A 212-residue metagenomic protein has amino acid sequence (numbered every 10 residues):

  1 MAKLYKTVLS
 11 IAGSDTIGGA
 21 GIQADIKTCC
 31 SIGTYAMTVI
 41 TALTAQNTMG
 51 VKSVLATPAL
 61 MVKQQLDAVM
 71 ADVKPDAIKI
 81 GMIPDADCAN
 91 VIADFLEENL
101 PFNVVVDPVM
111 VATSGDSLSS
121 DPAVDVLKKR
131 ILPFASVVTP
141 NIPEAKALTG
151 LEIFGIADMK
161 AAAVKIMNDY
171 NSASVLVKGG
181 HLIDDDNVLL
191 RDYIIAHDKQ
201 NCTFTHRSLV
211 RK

Functional and structural regions predicted by a protein language model:
A2-S10, T28-V106, M110-T113: Conserved N-terminal subdomain of the carbohydrate kinase-like
A12-I17, Q200-K212: Short pre-catalytic strand/loop immediately N-terminal to key active-site residues, enriched for Gly-Thr
S14, I80-G81, D116, K212: Glycine- and other small-residue-rich loops at beta-strand/loop junctions that grip anionic moieties
G18-A24: Short glycine/serine/threonine-rich phosphate/pyrophosphate-binding segments that cradle anionic phosphate groups
L43-T44, P84, M110, E144 (+2 more regions): Glycine-rich beta-alpha junction loops
G50-T57, D116-D121, G150-F154, V210: Short glycine-enriched, charge-decorated loop/helix-capping segments at active-site entrances that position
D107-S119, A123, L127: Rossmann-like NAD(P)(H) cofactor-binding subdomain of soluble oxidoreductases
D121-N201: Conserved phosphate/ATP/ADP-binding segment of small-molecule kinases
